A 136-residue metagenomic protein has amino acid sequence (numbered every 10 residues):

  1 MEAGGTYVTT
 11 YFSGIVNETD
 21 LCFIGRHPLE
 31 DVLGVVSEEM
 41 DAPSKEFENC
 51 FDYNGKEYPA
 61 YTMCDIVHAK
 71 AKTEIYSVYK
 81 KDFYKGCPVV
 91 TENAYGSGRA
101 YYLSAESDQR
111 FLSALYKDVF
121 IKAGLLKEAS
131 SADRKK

Functional and structural regions predicted by a protein language model:
M1-K136: A conserved amphipathic helix/loop scaffold that creates a polar/acidic microenvironment used either to coordinate
